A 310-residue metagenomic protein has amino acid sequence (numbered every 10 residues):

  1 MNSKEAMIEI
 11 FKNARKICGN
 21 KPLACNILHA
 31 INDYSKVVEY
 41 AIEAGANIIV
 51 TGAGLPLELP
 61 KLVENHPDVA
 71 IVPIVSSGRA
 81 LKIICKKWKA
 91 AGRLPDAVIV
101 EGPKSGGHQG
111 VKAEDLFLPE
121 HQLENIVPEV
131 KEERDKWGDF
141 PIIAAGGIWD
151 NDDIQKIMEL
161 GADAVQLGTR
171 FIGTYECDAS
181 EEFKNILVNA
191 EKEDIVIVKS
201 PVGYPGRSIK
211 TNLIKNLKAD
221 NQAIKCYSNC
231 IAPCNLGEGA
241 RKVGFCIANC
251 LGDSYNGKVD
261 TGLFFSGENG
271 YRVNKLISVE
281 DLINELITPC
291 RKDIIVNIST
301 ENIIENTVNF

Functional and structural regions predicted by a protein language model:
M1-W137: Active-site entrance/lid segments in N-terminal catalytic domains of soluble metabolic enzymes
G52, A145-G146: Short His-Asn-centered micro-motif
S105-I143, W149-F310: Conserved active-site-proximal phosphate/metal-binding subdomains
